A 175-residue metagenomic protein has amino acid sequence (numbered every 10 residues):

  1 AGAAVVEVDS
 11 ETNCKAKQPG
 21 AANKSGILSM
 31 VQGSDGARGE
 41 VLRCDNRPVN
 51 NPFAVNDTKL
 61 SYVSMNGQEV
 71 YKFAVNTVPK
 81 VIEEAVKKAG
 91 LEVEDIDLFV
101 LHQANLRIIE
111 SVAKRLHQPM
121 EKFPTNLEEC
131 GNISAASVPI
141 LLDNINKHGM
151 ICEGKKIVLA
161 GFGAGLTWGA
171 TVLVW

Functional and structural regions predicted by a protein language model:
A1-K72, N76, K80, F162 (+1 more regions): Condensing-enzyme catalytic core mediating Claisen C-C bond formation in acyl metabolism
V70, A85-A89: Short helix-to-loop capping/linker segments positioned immediately adjacent to catalytic or ligand/cofactor-binding
V75, P79, V86, D97-W175: Claisen-condensing/thiolase-fold acyl-transfer catalytic domains that form or cleave C-C bonds in fatty acid
G90-D95: Short, surface-exposed connector motifs at secondary-structure boundaries
